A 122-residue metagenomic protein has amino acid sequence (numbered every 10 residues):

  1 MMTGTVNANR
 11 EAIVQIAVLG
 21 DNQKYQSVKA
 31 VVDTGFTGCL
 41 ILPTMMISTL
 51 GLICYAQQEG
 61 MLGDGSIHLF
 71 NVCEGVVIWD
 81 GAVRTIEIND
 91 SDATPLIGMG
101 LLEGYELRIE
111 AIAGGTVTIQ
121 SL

Functional and structural regions predicted by a protein language model:
M1-L122: Pepsin/retropepsin-fold aspartyl endopeptidases
